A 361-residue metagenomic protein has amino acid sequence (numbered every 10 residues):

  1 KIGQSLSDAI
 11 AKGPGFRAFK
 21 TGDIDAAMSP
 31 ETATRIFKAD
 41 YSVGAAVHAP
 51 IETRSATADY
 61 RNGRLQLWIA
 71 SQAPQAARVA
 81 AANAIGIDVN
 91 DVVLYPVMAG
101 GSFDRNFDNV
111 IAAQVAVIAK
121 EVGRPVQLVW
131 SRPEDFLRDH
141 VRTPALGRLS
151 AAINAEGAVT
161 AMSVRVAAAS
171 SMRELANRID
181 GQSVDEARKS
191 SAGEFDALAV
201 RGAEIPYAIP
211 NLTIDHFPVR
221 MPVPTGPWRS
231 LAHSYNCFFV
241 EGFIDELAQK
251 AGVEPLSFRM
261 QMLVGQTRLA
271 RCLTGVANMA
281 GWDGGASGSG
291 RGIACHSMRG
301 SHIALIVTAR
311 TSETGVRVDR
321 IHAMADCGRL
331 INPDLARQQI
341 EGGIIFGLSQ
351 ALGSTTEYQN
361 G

Functional and structural regions predicted by a protein language model:
K1-I331, L335, L352-N360: Structural alpha/beta core scaffold segments of enzyme domains
G343: Glycine-rich, small/acidic residue-mixed loop/short-helix segments
